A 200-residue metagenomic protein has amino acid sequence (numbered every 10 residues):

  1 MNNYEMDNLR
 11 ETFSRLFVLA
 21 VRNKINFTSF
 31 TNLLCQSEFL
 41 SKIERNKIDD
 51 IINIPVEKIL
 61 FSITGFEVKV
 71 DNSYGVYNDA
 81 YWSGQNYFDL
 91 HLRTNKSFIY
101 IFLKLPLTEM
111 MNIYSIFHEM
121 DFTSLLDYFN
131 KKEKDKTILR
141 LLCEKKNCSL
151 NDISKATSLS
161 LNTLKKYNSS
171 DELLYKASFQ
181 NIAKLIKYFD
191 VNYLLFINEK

Functional and structural regions predicted by a protein language model:
M6-T64: N-terminal interaction modules that seed assembly of large macromolecular complexes
L19, S149-T157: Short alpha-helical "recognition helix" segments of helix-turn-helix
N46, S158-K176: Recognition helix of helix-turn-helix/homeodomain-like DNA-binding domains that insert into the DNA major groove
I59-E67, S178-L195: DNA major-groove recognition helix of helix-turn-helix/homeodomain DNA-binding modules
L126-S149: A short, Lys/Arg-rich alpha-helix, primarily the initiator
E144, K155, K187: Alpha-helical residues within the helix-turn-helix
S149, S160-T163, S178, N192: Short coil turns linking two alpha-helices in DNA-binding domains
I153-S154, L164-Y167, F196: Conserved hydrophobic/aromatic packing and binding residues within compact polymer-binding modules
